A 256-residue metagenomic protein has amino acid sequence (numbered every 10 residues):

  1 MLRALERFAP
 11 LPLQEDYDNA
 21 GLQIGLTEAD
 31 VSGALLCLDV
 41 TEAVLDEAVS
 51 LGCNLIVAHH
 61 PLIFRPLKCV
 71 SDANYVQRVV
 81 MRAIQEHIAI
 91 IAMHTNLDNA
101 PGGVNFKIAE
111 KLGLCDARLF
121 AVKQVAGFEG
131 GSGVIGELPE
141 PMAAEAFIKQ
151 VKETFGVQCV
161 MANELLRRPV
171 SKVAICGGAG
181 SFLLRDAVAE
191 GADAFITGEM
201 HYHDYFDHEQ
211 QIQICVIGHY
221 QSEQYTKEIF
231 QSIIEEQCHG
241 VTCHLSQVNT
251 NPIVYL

Functional and structural regions predicted by a protein language model:
M1-L256: Hydrophobic structural segments
